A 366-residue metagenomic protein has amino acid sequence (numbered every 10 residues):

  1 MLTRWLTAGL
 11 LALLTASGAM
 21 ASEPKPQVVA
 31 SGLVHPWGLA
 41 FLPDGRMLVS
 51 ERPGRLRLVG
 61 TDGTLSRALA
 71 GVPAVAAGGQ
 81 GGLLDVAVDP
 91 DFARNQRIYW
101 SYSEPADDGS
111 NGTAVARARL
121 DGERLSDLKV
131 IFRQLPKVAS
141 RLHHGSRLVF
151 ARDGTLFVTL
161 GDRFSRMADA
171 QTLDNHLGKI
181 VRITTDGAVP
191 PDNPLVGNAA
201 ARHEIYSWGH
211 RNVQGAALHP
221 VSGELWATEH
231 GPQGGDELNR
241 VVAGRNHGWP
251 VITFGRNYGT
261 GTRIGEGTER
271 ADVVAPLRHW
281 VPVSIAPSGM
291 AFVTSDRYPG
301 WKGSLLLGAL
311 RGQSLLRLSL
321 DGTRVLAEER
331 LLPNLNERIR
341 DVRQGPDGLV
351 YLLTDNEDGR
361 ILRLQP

Functional and structural regions predicted by a protein language model:
R4, G81-L83, D91-A93, P105 (+5 more regions): Beta-propeller domain segments
T7-A16: Bacterial N-terminal signal peptides
T7-A8, G71, E337: Hydrophobic alpha-helical segments and their boundary regions
M20-R166, G215-L218, G223-G231, S284-D321 (+1 more regions): Acidic, Gly/Ser/Thr-rich repeat motifs that build Ca2+-stabilized beta-propeller blades
I339-D341: Repeated scaffold domains used in trafficking and secretory/extracellular systems, primarily beta-propellers
